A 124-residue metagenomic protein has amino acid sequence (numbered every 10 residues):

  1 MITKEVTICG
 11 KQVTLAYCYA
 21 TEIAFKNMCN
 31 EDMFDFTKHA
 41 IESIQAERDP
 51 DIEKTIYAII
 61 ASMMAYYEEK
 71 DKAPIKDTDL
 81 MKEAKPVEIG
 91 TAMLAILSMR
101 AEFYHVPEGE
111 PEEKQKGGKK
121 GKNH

Functional and structural regions predicted by a protein language model:
M1-Q12, E31-P50, Y67-H124: Charged interaction scaffolds used for protein-protein
A16-Y17: Short linear motifs in exposed loops
E22-C29: Short Gly/aromatic-enriched secondary-structure transition segments
A46, I59-I60: Conserved active-site "lid/cap" helical segment
K54-A58: Elongated alpha-helical scaffolds
I60-Y66: Helix-loop "lid/cap" segments that line or gate small-molecule binding pockets
